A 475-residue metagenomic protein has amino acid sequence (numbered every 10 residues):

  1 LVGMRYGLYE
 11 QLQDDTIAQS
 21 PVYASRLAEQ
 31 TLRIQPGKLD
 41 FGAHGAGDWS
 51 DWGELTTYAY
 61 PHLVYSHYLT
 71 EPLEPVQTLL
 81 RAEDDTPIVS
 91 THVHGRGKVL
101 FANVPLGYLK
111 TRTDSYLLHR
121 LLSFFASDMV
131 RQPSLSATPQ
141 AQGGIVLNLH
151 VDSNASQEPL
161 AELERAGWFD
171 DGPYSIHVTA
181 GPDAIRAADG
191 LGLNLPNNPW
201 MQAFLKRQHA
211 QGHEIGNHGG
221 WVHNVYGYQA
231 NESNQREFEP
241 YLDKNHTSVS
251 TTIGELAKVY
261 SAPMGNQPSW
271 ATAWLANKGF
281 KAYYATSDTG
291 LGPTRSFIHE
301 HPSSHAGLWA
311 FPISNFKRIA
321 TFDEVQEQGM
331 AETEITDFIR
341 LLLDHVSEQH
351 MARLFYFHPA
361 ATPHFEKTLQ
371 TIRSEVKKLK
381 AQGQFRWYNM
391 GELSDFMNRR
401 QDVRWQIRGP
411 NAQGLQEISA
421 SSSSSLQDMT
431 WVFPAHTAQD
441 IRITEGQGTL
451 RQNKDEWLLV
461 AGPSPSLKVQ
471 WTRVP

Functional and structural regions predicted by a protein language model:
V2-A18, W168-T272, K281, T286-S296 (+2 more regions): Metal-dependent polysaccharide deacetylase catalytic core of the NodB/CE4 family, i.e., the active-site-bearing domain
V2-Q77, E83, S424: An acidic, glycine-rich "communication" segment
D84-V93, L342-D344: Short, surface-exposed beta-strand/loop micro-motifs that present aromatic residues
T86, V93-L149, S153-E162, E366-D402: Extracellular ligand-binding/catalytic regions of CAZymes and related secreted enzymes and adhesion modules
L106, G144-D152, I313-E392: Catalytic grooves of carbohydrate-active enzymes
K380, W431-Q447: Solvent-exposed beta-hairpin/edge-strand motifs
G391-A435: Surface beta-strand/loop "capping" patches
Q427-M429, Q452-P475: C-terminal beta-strand-rich structural cap/linker in extracellular carbohydrate-active enzymes
